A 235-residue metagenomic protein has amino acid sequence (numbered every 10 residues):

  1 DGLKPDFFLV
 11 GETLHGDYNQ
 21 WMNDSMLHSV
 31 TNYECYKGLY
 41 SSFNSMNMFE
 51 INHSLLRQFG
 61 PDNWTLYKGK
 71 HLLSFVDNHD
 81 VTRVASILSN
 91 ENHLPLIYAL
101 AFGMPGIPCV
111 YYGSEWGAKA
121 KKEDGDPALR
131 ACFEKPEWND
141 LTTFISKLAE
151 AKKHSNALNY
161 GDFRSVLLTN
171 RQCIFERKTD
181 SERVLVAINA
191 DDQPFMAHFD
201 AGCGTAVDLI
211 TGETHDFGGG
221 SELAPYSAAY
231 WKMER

Functional and structural regions predicted by a protein language model:
D1-Y67, L100, G117-K147, A151 (+3 more regions): Active-site-proximal helices and loops of the catalytic beta/alpha 8
F8-V10, H71-S74, P108-C109: Structural preference for beta-strand elements that scaffold enzyme active sites
T13-L14, F75-N78, S114-W116: Short, well-ordered beta-to-alpha junction loops that form the rim of enzyme active sites and present histidine/acidic
L66-S89: Active-site clefts of carbohydrate-active enzymes
F75-N78, G103-M104, A151: Conserved catalytic core of Hanks-type protein kinase domains
L94, P105, V110, S114-R235: Carbohydrate-interacting/catalytic domains
